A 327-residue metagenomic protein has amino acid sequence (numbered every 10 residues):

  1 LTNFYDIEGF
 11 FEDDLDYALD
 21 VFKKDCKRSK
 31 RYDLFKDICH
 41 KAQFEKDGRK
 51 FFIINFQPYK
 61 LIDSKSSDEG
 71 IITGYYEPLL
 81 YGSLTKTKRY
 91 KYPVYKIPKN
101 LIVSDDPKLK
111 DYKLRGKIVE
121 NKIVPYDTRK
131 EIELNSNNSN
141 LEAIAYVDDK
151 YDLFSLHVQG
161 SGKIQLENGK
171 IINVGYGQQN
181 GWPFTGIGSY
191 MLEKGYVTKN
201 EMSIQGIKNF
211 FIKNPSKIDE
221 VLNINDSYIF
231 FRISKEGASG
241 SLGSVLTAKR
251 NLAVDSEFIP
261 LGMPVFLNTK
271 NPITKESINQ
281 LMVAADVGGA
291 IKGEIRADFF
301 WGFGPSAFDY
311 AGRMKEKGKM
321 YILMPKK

Functional and structural regions predicted by a protein language model:
L1-K327: Solvent-exposed, well-ordered loop and adjacent helix/strand elements within mature globular domains that form
